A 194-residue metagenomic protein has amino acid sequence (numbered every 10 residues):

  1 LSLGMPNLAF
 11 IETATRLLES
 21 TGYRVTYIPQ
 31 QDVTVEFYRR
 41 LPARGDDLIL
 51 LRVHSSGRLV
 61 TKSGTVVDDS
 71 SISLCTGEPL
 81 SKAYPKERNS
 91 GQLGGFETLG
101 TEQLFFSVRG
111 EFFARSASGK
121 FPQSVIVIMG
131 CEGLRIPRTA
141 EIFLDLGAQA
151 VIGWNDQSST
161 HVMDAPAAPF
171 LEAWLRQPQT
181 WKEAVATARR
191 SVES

Functional and structural regions predicted by a protein language model:
L1-G95: A domain-level signal for caspase-like cysteine endopeptidase catalytic cores and their zymogen-processing architecture
L1-M5, R16, R44, A117-P122 (+2 more regions): Proteins with a high burden of low-complexity, intrinsically disordered sequence enriched in S/T/G/P/A and R, requiring
L3-F10, L41, T101-E111, S118 (+3 more regions): Extracytoplasmic/periplasmic, Sec-exported soluble proteins
V25, V33-V35, V53, V60 (+7 more regions): Extended aliphatic helical segments
R58-V151: Cysteine protease catalytic core and zymogen-processing segment of caspase-like enzymes
S124-S194: Active-site-proximal C-terminal subdomain of hydrolase catalytic domains
